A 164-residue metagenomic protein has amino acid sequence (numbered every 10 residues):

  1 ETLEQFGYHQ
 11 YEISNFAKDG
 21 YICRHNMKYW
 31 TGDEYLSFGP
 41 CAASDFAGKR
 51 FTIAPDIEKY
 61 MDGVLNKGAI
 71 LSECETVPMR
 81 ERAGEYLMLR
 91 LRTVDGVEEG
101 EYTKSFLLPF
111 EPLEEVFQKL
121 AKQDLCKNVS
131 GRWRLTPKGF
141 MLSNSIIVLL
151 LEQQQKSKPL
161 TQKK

Functional and structural regions predicted by a protein language model:
E1-L108, K158-P159, K163-K164: C-terminal scaffold of the Radical SAM
I13, L113, S130-G131: Residue-level detector of family-conserved "landmark" positions at structurally sensitive sites
I22-N26, Q123-D124, M141: Short secondary-structure transition/capping segments
E58, E81-M88, E114, F140 (+2 more regions): Non-catalytic, well-ordered alpha-helical scaffold segments
L107-K122: Short amphipathic alpha-helical interaction segments
A121-G131: A short, conserved structural fragment
R132-T136: Minor-groove-contacting beta-hairpin "wing" of winged helix-turn-helix DNA-binding domains
K138-K164: Short, amphipathic alpha-helical interaction segments positioned at domain boundaries
